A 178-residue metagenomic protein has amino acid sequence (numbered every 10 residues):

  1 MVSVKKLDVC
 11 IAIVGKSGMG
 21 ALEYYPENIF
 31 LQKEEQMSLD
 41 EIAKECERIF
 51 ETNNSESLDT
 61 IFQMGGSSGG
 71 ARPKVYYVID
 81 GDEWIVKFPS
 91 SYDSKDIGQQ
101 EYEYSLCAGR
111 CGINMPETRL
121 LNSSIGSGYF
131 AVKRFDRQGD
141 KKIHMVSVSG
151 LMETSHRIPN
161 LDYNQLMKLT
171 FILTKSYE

Functional and structural regions predicted by a protein language model:
M1-E178: Phosphate/dinucleotide-binding and metal-coordinating scaffold of catalytic cores in nucleotide-dependent enzymes
